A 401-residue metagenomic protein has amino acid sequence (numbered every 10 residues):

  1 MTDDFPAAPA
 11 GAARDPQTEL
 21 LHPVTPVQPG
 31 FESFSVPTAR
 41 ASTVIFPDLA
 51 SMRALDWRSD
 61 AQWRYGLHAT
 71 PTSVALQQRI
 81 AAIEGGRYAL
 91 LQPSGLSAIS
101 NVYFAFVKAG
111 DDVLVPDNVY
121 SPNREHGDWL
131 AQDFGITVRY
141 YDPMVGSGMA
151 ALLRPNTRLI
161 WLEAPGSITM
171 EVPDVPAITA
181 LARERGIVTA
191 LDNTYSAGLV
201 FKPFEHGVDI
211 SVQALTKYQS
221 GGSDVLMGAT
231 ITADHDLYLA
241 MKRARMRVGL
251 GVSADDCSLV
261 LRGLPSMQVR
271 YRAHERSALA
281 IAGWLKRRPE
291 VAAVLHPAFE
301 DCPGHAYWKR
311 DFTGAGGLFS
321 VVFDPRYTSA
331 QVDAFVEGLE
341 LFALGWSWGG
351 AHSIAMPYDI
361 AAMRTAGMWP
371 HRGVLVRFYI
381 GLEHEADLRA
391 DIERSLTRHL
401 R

Functional and structural regions predicted by a protein language model:
M1-D4, R87, D128, T137-R139 (+4 more regions): PLP-dependent enzyme catalytic core of the Aspartate aminotransferase-like
T2-G11, Q17-P26, Y88-R288, L295: Conserved PLP-enzyme active-site core in the AAT-like
T2-T70, Q78, V376: N-terminal "arm"/small-domain region of PLP-dependent enzymes with the aminotransferase-like
T25-V27, R40-P47, Y195, K217 (+5 more regions): Glycine-rich beta-alpha junction loops
D48-S97, P122-W129: Conserved N-terminal alpha-helix of the aminotransferase class I/II PLP-enzyme fold
D60, V225-M227, G314-L318, G373-R377: Short, solvent-exposed beta-strand edge segments and adjacent coil->beta transition regions
V260-V269, G316-P325, R377-G381: Short, well-ordered beta-strand elements within core beta-sheets of diverse protein domains
L279-E340, L344-G349, I360-P370: Conserved small-domain helix->loop->beta segment predominantly found in fold-type I
